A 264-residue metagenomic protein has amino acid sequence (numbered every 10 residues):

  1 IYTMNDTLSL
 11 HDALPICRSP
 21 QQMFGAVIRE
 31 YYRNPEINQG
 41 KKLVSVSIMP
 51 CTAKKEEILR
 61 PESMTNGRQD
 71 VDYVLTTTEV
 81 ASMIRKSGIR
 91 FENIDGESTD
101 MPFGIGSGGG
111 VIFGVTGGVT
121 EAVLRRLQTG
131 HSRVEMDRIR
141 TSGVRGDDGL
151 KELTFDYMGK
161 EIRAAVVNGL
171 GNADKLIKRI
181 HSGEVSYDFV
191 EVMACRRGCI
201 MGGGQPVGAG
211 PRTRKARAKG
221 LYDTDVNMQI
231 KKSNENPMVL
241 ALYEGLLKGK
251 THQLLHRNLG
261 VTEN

Functional and structural regions predicted by a protein language model:
I1-T7: Short, exposed "boundary/linker" segments that immediately precede the start of a downstream structural module
L8-N264: Iron-sulfur-associated redox domains of electron-transfer enzymes in respiratory and anaerobic energy metabolism
